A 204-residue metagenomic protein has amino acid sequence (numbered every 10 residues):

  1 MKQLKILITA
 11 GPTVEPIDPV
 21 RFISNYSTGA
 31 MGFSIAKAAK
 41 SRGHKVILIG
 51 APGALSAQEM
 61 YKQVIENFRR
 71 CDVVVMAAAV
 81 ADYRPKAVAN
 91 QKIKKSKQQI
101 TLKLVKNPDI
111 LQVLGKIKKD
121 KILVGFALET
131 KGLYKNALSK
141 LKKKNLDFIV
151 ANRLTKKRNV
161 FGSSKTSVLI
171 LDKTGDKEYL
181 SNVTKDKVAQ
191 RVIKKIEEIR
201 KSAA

Functional and structural regions predicted by a protein language model:
M1-A204: A cross-family phosphate/adenosyl-ligand binding-site feature
